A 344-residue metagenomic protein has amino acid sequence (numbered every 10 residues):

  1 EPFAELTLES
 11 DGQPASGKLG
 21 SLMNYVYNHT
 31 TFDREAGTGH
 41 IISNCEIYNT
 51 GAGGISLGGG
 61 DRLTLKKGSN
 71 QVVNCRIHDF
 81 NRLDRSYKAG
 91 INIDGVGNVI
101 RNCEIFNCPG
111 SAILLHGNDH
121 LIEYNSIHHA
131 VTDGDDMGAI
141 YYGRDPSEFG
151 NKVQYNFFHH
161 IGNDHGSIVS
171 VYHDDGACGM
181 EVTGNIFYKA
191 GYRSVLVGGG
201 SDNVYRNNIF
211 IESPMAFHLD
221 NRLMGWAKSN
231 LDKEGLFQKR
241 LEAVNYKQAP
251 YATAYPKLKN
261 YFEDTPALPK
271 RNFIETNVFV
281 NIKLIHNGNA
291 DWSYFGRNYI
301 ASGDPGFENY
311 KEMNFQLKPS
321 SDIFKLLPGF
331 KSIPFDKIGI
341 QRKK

Functional and structural regions predicted by a protein language model:
F3-G39, Y48-N314: Glycine- and acidic/polar-rich repeat regions and solenoidal domains
P266, Y299-K344: C-terminal accessory segments
